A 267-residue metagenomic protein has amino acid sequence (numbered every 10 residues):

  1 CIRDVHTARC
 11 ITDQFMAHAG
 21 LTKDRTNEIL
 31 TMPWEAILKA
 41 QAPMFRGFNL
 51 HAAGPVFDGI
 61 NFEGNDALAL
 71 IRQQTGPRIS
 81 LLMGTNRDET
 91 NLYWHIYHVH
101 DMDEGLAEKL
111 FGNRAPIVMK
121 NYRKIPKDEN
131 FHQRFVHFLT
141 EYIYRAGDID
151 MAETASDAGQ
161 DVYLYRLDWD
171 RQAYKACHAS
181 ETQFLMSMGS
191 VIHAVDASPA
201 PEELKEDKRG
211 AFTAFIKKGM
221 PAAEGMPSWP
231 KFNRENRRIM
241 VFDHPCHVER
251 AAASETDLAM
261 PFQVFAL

Functional and structural regions predicted by a protein language model:
I2-L106, Q133-D157: Substrate-access "cap/lid" subdomains that shape and gate the entrance to catalytic or ligand-binding pockets
I2-R3, A67-L68, E129-Y142, W169 (+1 more regions): Active-site rim elements
H6, K109-P116, A176, S180 (+1 more regions): Alpha-helix N-cap/helix-start motif at coil-to-helix transitions, marked by capping-box chemistry
A19, P33, Y122, P126 (+3 more regions): Sec/Tat-exported extracytoplasmic proteins
L30-P33, Q41, Y122, M186 (+1 more regions): A general structural motif at alpha-helix termini
G76-Y122, E203, H244-L267: C-terminal, loop-rich substrate-recognition/catalytic regions characterized by aromatic stacking residues
G112-D157, Y163-Y165, W169: Alpha/beta-hydrolase fold catalytic core
A146-I149, E153-L267: Mobile gating loops/cap/lid regions near enzyme active sites that modulate substrate access
